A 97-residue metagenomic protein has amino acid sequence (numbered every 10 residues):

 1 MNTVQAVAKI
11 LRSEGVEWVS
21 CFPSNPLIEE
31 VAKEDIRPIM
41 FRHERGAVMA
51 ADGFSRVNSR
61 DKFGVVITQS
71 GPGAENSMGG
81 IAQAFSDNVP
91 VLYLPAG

Functional and structural regions predicted by a protein language model:
M1-G73: Thiamine diphosphate
D61-G97: Conserved thiamine diphosphate
